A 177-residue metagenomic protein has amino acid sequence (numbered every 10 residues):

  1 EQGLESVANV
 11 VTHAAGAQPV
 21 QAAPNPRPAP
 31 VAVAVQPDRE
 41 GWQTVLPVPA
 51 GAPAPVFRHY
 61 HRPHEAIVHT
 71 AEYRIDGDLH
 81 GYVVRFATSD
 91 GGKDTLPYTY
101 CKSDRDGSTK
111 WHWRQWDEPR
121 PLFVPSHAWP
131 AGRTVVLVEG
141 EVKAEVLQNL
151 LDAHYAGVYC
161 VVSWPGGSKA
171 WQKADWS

Functional and structural regions predicted by a protein language model:
E1-R133, E141-K173: Non-catalytic accessory segments of DNA primases and related replication-initiation nucleases
W176-S177: A structural-propensity feature for long, helix-poor, extended segments
